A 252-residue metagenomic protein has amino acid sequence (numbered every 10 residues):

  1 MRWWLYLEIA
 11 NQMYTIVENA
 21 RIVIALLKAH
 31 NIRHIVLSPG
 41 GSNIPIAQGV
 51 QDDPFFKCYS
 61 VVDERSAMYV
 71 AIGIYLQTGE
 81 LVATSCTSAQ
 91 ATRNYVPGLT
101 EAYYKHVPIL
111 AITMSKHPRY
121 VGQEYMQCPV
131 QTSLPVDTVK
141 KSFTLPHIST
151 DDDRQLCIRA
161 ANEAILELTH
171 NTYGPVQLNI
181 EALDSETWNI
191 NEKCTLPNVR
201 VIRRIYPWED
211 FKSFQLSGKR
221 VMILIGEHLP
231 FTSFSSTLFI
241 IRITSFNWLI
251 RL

Functional and structural regions predicted by a protein language model:
L7-L252: N-terminal alpha/beta PP-like core and its mobile active-site loop of ThDP/TPP-dependent enzymes
